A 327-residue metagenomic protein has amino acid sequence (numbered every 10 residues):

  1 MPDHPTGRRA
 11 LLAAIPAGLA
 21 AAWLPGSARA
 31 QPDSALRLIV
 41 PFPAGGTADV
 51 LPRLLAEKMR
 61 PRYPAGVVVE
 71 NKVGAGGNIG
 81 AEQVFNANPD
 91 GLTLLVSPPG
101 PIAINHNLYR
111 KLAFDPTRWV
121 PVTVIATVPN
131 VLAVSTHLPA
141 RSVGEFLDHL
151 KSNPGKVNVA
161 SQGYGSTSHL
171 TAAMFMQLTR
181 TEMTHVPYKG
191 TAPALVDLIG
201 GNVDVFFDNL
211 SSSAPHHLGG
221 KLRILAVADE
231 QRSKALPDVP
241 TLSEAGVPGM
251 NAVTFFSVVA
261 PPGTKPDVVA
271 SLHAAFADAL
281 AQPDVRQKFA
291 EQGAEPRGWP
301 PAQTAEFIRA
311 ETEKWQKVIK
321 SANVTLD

Functional and structural regions predicted by a protein language model:
M1-T6, A10-A22: N-terminal secretory signal peptides
I15, N71, G76, Q83 (+11 more regions): Conserved functional loop/turn residues at catalytic and ligand-binding sites
L24-L38, N88-L92, L147-V157, L218-G219 (+3 more regions): Immediate post-signal peptide segment of exported/extracytoplasmic ligand-binding proteins
R29-R118, K156, T181-D204, G298 (+1 more regions): N-terminal (or domain-start) structured segment
Q31-A35, T181, P266-D327: An extracytoplasmic/periplasmic, membrane-proximal ligand-sensing/linker region
N86-L92, P99, N107-P193, L242 (+1 more regions): Hinge/capping helix and adjacent helix->loop/strand transition within the periplasmic-binding protein
G100-K111, M176-L178, V205-V239: A ligand-binding cleft/hinge motif common to bilobed small-molecule-binding domains
